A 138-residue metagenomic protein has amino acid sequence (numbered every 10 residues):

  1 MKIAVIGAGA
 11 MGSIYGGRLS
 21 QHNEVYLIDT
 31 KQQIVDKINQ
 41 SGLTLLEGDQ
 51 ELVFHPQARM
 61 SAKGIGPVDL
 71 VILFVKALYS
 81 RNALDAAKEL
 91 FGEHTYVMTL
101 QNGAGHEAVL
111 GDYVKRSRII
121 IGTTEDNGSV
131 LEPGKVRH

Functional and structural regions predicted by a protein language model:
M1-L43: NAD(P)+-binding Rossmann beta1-loop-alpha1 motif at the extreme N-terminus of oxidoreductases
R18-H22, Q50-L52, E107: Residue-level detector of solvent-exposed, low-hydrophobicity positions
L43-T44, G128: Residue-level marker of structural boundaries
L45-D49: Short acidic, glycine-rich loop/turn motifs
L52-H55, R59-V136: Rossmann-like NAD(P)(H) cofactor-binding subdomain of soluble oxidoreductases
